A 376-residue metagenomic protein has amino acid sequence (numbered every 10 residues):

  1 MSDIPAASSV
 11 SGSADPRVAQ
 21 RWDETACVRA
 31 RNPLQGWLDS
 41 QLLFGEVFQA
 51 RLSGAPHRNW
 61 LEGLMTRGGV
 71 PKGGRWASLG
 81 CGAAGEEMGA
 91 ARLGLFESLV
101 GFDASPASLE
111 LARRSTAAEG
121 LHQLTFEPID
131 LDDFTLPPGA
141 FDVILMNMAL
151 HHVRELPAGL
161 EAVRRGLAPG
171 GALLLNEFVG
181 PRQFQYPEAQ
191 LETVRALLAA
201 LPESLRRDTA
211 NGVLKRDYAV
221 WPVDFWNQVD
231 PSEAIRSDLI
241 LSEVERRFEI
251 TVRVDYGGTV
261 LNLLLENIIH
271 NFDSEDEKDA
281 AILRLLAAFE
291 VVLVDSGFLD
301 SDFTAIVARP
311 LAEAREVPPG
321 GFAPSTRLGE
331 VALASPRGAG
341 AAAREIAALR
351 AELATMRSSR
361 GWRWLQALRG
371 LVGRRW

Functional and structural regions predicted by a protein language model:
K72-G82: Conserved class I S-adenosyl-L-methionine
S105-A107: Conserved SAM/SAH-binding beta-strand->alpha-helix loop
A118-D132: Conserved SAM-binding strand-loop segment of SAM-dependent methyltransferases
T135-I144: A short acidic, Gly/Pro-enriched loop at the edge of an enzyme's catalytic core that lines a small-molecule cofactor
P157-A172: A short glycine-rich, Lys/Arg-flanked "PGG" loop and its adjoining helix->strand segment in the class I
L174-A210: Conserved class I S-adenosyl-L-methionine
E203-D273: Substrate-binding/catalytic lobe of Class I Rossmann-like enzymes that use SAM or dcSAM, i.e., the mid-to-C-terminal
G329-W376: Boundary detector for helix-to-coil junctions that initiate low-complexity/charged tails
